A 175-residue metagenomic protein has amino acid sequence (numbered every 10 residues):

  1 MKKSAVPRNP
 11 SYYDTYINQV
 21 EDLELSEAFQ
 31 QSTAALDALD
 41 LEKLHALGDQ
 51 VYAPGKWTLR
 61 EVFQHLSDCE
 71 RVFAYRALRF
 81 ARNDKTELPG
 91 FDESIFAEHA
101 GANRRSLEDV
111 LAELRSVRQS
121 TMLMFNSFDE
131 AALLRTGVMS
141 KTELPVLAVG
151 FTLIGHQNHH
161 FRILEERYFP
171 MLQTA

Functional and structural regions predicted by a protein language model:
M1-R8, Y12-D14, A46-E93, L134-A175: Short, contiguous alpha-helical
I17-E21, T58, H99-S106, K141-P145: Short amphipathic alpha-helical segments at helix-loop
V20-E24, D37, H65, A81 (+4 more regions): Amphipathic alpha-helical interaction segments
V20-G55: Short, contiguous, helix-prone interaction/anchoring segments in small proteins
L23, E27-Q30, R60, Q64 (+4 more regions): A generic "alpha-helical surface" signal
E27-L41, I95-L134: Acidic/histidine-rich alpha-helical segments that form the ligand environment of transition-metal centers
